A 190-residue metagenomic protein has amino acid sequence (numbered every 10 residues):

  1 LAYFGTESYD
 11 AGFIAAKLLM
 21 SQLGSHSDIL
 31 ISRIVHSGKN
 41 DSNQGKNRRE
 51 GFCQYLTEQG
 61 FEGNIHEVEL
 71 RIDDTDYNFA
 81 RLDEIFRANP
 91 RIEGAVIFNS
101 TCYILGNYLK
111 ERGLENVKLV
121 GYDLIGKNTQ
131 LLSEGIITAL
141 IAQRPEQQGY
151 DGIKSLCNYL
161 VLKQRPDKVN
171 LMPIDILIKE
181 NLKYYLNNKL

Functional and structural regions predicted by a protein language model:
L1, E93, T138: Conserved acidic residues
L1-D10, I125-S133: Flexible loop/hinge segments that line or gate small-molecule binding clefts
A2, D28-K39: Short beta-strand segments enriched in small/hydrophobic residues
F4-I29, R144-V161: Hydrophobic alpha-helical segments within soluble ligand-binding/sensing domains
A11-A15, S42-E62, I104, Q148: Short, solvent-exposed amphipathic alpha-helices that sit in or adjacent to ligand/effector-binding or catalytic
L30-I34, V96, L177: Short hydrophobic segments within beta-strands
K39-N40, L56, R144-L190: Hinge/cleft segment of the Venus flytrap/periplasmic-binding protein
F52, E67-K127: Hydrophobic alpha-helical
